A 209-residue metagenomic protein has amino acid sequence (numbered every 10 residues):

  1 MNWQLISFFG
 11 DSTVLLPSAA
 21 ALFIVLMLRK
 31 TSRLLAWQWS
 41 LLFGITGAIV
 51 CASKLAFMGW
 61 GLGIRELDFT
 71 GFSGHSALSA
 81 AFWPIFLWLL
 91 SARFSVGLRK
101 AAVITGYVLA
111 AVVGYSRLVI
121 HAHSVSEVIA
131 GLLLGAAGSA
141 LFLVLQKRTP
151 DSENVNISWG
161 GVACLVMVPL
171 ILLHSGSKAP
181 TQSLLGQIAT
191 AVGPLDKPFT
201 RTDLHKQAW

Functional and structural regions predicted by a protein language model:
M1-G44, A48-L55, A92, V96-A101 (+1 more regions): Terminal transmembrane helix and immediately flanking juxtamembrane interfaces of multi-pass membrane proteins
Q4-L5, G61-R65, V96, Y115-S126: Membrane-interface helix caps and helix-loop-helix hairpins in membrane proteins
L16-A19, W60-L62, V108, V113-G114: Short hydrophobic/aromatic segments of transmembrane alpha-helices and their interfaces
G59-L67, P180-L185: Membrane-interface helix termini and inter-helical loops of multi-pass transporters
L67-A81, I120-G131: Histidine-centered catalytic micro-motifs
G74-V119: Hydrophobic alpha-helical segments
